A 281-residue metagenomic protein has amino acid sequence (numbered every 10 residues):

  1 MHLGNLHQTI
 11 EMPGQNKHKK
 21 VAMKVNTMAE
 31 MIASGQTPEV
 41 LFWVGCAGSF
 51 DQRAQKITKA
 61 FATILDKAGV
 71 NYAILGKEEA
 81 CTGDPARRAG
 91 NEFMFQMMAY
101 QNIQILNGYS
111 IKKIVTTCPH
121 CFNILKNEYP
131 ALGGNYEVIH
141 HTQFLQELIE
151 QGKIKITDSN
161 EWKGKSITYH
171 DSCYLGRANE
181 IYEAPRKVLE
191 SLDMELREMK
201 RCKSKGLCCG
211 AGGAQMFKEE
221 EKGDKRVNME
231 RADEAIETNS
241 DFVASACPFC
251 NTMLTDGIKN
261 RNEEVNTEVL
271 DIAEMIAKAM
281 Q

Functional and structural regions predicted by a protein language model:
M1-E79, G83-T117, F122-Y129, L148: Iron-sulfur-cluster electron-transfer modules
V44-S49, K77-G90, V115-I124, H170-A178 (+2 more regions): Local cysteine-cluster metal-coordination motifs and their immediate loop/turn environment, predominantly Fe-S cluster
F50-I57, L148-I149, C173-S191: Active-site glycine- and acidic-residue-rich loops that bind and position anionic ligands or nucleotide-like cofactors
K59-N71, Y182-E195: Short helix-loop-beta junction
E92-M94, K126-N127, E180-I181, P185 (+2 more regions): Iron-sulfur (Fe-S) cluster-binding segments and ferredoxin-like electron-carrier domains, especially [2Fe-2S]
L132-E161, R201-S204, N262-Q281: Short, flexible loop segments at boundaries between secondary-structure elements
I139-F144, E150, K163-A178, E195: Catalytic cores of enzyme domains
K222-D241: A short, acidic, amphipathic alpha-helical segment used as a generic capping/interface helix at domain edges
